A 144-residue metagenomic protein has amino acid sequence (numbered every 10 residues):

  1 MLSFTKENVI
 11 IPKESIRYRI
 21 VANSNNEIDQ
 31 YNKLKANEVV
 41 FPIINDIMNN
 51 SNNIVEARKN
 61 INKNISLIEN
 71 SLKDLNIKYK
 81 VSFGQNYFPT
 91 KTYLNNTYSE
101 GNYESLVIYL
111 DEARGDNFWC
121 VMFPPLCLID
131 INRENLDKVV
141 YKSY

Functional and structural regions predicted by a protein language model:
M1-F4: Hydrophobic membrane-insertion alpha-helices, especially the h-region of bacterial N-terminal signal peptides
E7-N8, E56: NTP/phosphate- and nucleic-acid-binding module
E14-K59: Early exported N-terminus immediately downstream of N-terminal targeting peptides
S15-V21, K80-S82, S105-Y109, W119-V121: Soluble periplasmic/extracytoplasmic beta-strand elements of cell-envelope proteins
V21-N25, G84-N86, D111-A113, F123-L126: Solvent-exposed coil/turn segments that connect beta secondary-structure elements in extracytoplasmic/periplasmic
F41-N49, S66-K73, L128: Sec-exported extracytoplasmic/periplasmic mature domains
I54-T90: Amphipathic, coiled-coil-like alpha-helical scaffolding segments used for oligomerization/assembly
N96-Y144: Soluble extracytoplasmic domains of inner/organellar membrane proteins
